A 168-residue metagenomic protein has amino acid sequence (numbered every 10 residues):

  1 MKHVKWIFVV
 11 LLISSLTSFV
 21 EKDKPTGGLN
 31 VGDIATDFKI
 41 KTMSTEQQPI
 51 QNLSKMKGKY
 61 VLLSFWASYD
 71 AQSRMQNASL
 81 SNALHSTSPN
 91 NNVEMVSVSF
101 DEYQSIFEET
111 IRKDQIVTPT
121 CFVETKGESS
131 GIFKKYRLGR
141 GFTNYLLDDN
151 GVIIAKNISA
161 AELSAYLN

Functional and structural regions predicted by a protein language model:
M1-K39, A165: N-terminal targeting signals for export/organelle localization
D33, E46-Q48, V152: Residue-level signal for well-ordered, solvent-exposed loop/turn and beta-edge residues enriched in charged/polar side
K39-V61: A short beta-strand-turn-helix
L62-L63, M95, N144: Hydrophobic beta-strand anchors of alpha/beta hydrolase catalytic cores
S64-D70: Aromatic-flanked redox-active Cys/Sec active sites in thiol-based oxidoreductases, especially the WC-centered
R74-D114, E128-I132: Structural microenvironment flanking redox-active thiols in thiol-disulfide oxidoreductases
E108-Y145, D149: Short, internal strand/loop/helix patches that form the active-site neighborhood or redox-interaction surface
R140-N168: Thiol-/selenol-based redox modules, centered on thioredoxin-like and closely related oxidoreductase domains
